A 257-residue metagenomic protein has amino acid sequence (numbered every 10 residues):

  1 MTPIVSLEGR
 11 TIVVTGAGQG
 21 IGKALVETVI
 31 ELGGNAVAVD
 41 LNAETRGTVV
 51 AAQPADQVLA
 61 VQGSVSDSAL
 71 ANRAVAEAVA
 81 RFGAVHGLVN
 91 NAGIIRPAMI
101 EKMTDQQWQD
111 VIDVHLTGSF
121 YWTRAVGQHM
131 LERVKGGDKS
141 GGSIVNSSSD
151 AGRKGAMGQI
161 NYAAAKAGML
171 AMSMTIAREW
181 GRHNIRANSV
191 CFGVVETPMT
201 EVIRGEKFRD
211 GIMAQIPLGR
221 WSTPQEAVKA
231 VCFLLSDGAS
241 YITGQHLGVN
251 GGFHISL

Functional and structural regions predicted by a protein language model:
T2-I4, K154, C232, T243-L257: Short C-terminal tail/terminal secondary-structure segment of NAD(P)H-dependent dehydrogenase/reductase domains
L32-G47: Conserved glycine-rich Rossmann-like NAD(P)H-binding loop of the short-chain dehydrogenase/reductase
M99-I100, T104-I112, I212: Substrate-binding pocket helix/loop in short-chain dehydrogenase/reductase
T123, A165, S173: Active-site helix of classical SDR
S149: Residue(s) in the substrate-gating loop at a strand-loop-helix junction that position the organic substrate next
G181-R186, I242-G244: Short, small/polar-rich loop/turn modules that mediate ligand/substrate recognition or access, typified
S189, D210-G238, I242, V249-G251: C-terminal helical subdomain
